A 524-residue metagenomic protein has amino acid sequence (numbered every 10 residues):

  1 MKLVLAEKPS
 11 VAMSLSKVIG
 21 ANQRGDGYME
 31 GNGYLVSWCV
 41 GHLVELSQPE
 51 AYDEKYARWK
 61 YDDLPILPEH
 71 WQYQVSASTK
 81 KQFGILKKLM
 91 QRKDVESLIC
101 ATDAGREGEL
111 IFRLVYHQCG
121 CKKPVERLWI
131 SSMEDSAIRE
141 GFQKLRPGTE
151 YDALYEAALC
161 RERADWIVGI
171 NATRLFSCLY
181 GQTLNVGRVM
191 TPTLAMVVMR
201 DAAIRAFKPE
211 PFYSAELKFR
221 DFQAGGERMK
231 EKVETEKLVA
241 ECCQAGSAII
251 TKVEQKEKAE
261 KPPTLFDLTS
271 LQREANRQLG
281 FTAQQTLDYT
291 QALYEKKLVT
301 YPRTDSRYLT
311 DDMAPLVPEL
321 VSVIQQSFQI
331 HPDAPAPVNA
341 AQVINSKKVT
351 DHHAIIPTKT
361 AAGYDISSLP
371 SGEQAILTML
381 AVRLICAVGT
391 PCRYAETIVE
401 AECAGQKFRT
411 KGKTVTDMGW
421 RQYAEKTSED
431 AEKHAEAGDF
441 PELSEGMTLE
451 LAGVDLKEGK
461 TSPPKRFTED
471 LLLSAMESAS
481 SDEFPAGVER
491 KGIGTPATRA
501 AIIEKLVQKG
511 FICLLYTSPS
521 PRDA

Functional and structural regions predicted by a protein language model:
M1-E162, W166, P463: Intrinsically disordered, low-complexity regulatory segments
V11, S78-L86, A104-V115, E134-I138 (+16 more regions): Helical mechanochemical/support elements of P-loop NTPase systems and associated helical scaffolds
L35, L43-S76, K88, G181-Q291 (+4 more regions): Long, highly charged, low-complexity internal segments
I138-F212: C-terminal or mid-to-C-terminal helical accessory/interaction module adjacent to the motor/catalytic core
K297-P302, G510-L515: A short, conserved structural fragment
R303-R307: Short, Lys/Arg-rich nucleic-acid/phosphate-binding segment
A340-T350: Leucine-rich, amphipathic alpha-helical/linker segments
Y516-D523: Conserved small/polar residues in nucleotide/adenosyl-binding loops
